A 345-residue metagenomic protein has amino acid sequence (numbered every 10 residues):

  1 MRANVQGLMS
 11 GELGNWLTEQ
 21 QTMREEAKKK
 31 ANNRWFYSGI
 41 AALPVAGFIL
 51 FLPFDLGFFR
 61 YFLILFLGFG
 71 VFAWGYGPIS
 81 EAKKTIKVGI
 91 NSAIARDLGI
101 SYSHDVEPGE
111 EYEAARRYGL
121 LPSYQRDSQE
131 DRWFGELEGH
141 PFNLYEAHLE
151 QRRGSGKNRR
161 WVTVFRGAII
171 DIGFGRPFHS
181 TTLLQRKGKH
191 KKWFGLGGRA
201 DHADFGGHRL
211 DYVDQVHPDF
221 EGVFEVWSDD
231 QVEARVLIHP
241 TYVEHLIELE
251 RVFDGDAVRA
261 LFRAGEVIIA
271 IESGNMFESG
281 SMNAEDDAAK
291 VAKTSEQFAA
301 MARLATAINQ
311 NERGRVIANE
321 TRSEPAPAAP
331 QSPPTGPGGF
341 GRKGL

Functional and structural regions predicted by a protein language model:
M1-N32: Cytosolic juxtamembrane N-terminal segments of multi-pass membrane proteins
K29-A46: Transmembrane alpha-helical segments and their cytosolic interface motifs in multi-pass membrane proteins
N32-Y37, S92, R96-L98, H104-E113 (+2 more regions): Charged, low-complexity intrinsically disordered regions
A42-A46, L50-F51, F72: Hydrophobic alpha-helical segments of integral membrane proteins
F48, L67, P122-Y124: Short alpha-helix boundary/capping motifs
L50-L67: Hydrophobic alpha-helical transmembrane segments
I64-V88: Transmembrane alpha-helices and immediately adjacent membrane-cytoplasm interface residues in multi-pass integral
